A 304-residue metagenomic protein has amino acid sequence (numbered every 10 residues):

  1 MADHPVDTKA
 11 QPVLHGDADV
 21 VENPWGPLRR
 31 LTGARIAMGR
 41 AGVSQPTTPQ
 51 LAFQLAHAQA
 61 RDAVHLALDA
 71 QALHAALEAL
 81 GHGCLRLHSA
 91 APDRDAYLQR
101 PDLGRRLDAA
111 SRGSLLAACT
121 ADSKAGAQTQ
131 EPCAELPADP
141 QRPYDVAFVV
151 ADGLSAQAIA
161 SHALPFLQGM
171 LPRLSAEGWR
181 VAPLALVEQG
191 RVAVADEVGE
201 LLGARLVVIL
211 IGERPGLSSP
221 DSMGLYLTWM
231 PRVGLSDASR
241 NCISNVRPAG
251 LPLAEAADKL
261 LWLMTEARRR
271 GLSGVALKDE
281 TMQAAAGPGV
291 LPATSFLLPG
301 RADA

Functional and structural regions predicted by a protein language model:
M1-G39, L116-P132, L136-P140, W262-A304: N-terminal charge/polar-biased segments
A2-L116, A286-V290: Active-site loop/lid in soluble adenylation, ligation, and acyl-transfer enzymes
L68, H82, S161, P165 (+4 more regions): Conserved active-site and cofactor/substrate-binding residues in soluble primary-metabolism enzymes
L77-L80, L136-R142, G199-G203, L217-S219 (+1 more regions): Solvent-exposed alpha-helices and their adjacent loops that cap or buttress functional pockets in soluble metabolic
D145-Q157, V208-L210, S244: Short glycine-rich or small-residue beta-strand-to-loop segments that form or flank ligand, phosphate, metal/Fe-S
A156-G178: Glycine-rich phosphate/diphosphate-binding loop of Rossmann-like nucleotide-binding domains
P172-P220: A contiguous pocket-lining binding segment that forms or flanks enzyme active sites
E213-A304: C-terminal functional extensions of proteins
